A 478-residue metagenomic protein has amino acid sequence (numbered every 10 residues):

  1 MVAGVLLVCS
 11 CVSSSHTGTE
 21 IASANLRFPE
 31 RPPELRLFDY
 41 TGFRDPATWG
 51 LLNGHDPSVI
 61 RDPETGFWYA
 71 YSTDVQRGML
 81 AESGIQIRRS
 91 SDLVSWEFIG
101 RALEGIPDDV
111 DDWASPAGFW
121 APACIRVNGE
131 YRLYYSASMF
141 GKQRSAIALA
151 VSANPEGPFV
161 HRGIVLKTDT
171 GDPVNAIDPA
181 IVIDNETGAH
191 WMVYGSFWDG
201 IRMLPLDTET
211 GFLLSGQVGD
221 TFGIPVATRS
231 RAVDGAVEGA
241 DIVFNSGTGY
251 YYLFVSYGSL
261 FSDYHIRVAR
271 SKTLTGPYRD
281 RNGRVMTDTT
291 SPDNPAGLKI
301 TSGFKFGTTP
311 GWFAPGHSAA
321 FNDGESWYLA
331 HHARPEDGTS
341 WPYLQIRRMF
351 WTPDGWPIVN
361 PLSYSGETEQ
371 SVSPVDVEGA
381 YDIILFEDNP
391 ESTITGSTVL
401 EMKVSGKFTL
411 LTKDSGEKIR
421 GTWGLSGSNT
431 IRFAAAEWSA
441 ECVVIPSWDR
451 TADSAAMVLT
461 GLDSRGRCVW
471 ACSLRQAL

Functional and structural regions predicted by a protein language model:
V2-S10: Bacterial N-terminal signal peptides
V12, H16-L478: Carbohydrate-active catalytic/glycan-binding domains of CAZyme proteins, especially the secreted or lumenal ectodomains
